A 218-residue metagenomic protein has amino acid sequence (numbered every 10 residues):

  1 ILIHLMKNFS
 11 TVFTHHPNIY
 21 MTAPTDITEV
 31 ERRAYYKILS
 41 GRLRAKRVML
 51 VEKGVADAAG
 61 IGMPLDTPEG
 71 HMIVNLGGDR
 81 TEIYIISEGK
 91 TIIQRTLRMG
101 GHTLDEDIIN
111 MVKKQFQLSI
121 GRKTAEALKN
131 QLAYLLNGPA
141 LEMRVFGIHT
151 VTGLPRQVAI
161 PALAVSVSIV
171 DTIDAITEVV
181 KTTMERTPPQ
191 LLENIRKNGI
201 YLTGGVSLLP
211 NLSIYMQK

Functional and structural regions predicted by a protein language model:
I1-I73, I86-I200, S207-K218: Nucleotide/phosphate-binding catalytic cleft detector across ATP-hydrolyzing and phosphate-transferring enzymes
L76-G78: A generic beta-sheet turn/junction motif
T81-I85: Short beta-strand scaffold segments in enzyme catalytic cores
